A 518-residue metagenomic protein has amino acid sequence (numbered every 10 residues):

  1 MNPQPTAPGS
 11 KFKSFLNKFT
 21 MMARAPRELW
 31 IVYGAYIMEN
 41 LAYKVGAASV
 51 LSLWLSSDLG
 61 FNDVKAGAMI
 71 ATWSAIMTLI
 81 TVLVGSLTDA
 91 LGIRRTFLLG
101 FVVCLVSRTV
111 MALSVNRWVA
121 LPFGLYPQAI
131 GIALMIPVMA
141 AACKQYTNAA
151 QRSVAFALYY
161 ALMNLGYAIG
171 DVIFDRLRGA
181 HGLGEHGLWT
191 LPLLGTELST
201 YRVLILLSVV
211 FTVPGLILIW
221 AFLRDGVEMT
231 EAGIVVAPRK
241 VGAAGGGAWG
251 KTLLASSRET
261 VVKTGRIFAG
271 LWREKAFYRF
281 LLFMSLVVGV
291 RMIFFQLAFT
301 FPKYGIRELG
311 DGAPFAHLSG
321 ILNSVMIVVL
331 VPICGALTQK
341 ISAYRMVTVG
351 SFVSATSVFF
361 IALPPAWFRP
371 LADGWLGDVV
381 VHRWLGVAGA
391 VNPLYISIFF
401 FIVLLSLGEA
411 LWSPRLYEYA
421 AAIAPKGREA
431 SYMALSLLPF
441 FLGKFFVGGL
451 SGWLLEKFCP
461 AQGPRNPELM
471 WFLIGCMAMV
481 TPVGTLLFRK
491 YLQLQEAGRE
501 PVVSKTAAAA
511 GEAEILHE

Functional and structural regions predicted by a protein language model:
M1-A25, A149-S153, F174-A298, P302 (+3 more regions): Intracellular loop-helix junctions on the cytosolic face of multi-pass helical membrane proteins
S49-K65, L297-A316: Short amphipathic helix-loop junctions that connect adjacent transmembrane helices in Major Facilitator Superfamily/SLC
M77-L79, F315-K340, G350-I361: Transmembrane alpha-helices of Major Facilitator/SLC transporters
I80-I93, R178, V329-M346, L455: Helix-to-loop junctions at the C-terminal end of transmembrane segments in multipass secondary transporters
V102-N116, V353-A390: C-terminal ends and interior cores of transmembrane alpha-helices in multi-pass membrane transporters/permeases
S107, V119-M135, D373-W412: Hydrophobic core of transmembrane alpha-helices in multi-pass small-molecule transporters, especially MFS/SLC-type
L134-N148, G305, A410-P425: Intracellular juxtamembrane helix-capping segments at the cytosolic ends of symmetry-related transmembrane helices
S153-L183, F211-T212, N323, L435-G449: Glycine-rich segments within core transmembrane alpha-helices of 12-TM secondary carriers
